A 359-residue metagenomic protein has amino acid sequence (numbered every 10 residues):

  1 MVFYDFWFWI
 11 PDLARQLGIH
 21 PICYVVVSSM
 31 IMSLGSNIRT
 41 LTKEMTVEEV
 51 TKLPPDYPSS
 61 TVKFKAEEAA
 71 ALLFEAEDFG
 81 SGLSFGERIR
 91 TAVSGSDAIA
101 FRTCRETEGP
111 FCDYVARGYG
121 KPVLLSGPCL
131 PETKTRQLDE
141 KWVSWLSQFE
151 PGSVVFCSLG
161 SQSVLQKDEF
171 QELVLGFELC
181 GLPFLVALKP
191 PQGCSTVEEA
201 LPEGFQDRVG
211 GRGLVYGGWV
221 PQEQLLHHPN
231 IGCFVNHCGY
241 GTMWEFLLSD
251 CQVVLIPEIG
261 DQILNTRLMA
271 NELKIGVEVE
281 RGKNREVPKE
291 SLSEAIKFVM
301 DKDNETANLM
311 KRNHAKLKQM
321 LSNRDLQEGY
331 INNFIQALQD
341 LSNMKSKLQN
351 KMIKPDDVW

Functional and structural regions predicted by a protein language model:
M1-Q224, P229, C233, H237 (+3 more regions): Nucleotide-sugar-dependent glycosyltransferase catalytic domains
G18, D250-C251: A short alpha->beta transition loop at the rim of the catalytic pocket in nucleotide-sugar-dependent
E223, M243-S249, R267: Short alpha-helical segment that forms part of, or immediately flanks, the ligand-binding pocket in carbohydrate-active
N236, Y240-W244: Short glycine/serine/threonine-rich phosphate/pyrophosphate-binding segments that cradle anionic phosphate groups
T242, V253-L255, I259-G260: Short glycine/proline-centered loop/turn elements that form peptide/ligand docking sites
